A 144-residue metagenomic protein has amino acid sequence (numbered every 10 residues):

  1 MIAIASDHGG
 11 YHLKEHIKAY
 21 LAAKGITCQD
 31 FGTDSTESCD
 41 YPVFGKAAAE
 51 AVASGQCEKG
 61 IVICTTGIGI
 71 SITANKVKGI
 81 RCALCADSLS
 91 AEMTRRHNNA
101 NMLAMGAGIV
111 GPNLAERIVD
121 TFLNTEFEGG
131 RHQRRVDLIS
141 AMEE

Functional and structural regions predicted by a protein language model:
M1-I17: N-terminal beta1-alpha1 ligand-phosphate binding loop
A5, G9-G10, S88-E144: C-terminal binding/interaction regions
H12-H16, A23-I26, V43, A47 (+2 more regions): Patatin-like phospholipase
K14, Y41, G45, S71 (+3 more regions): A general structural signal for well-ordered alpha-helical segments in protein cores
T27-S38: A short beta-strand-loop structural module common to alpha/beta enzyme folds
F44-L84: Helix-adjacent hinge/juxtasegments
